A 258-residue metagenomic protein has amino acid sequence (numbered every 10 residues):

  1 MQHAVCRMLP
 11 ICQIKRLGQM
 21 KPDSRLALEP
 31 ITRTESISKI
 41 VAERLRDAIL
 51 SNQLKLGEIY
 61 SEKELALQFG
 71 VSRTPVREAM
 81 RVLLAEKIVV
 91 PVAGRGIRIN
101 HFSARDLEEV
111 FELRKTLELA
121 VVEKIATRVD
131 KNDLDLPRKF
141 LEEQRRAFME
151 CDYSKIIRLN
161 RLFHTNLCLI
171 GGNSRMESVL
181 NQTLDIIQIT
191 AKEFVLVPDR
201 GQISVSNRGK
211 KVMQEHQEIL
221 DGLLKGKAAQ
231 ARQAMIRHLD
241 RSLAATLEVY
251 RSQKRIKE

Functional and structural regions predicted by a protein language model:
M1-E123, T127, N132-D133, R175 (+3 more regions): Short linear motifs at protein or domain termini
Q2, L9, G18, R33 (+3 more regions): C-terminal all-alpha effector/ligand-binding and dimerization domain of prokaryotic HTH-type transcriptional repressors
S38, D130, Y153, V205 (+1 more regions): Flexible, glycine- and charge-enriched loops at secondary-structure boundaries
K39, K115, D135-R138, K210-Q214: Amphipathic alpha-helical repeat elements characteristic of tetratricopeptide repeat
R81, A126, C168-G172, L224 (+1 more regions): Amphipathic alpha-helical interaction elements
V110, K131-V195, E215-E218, Q230-R241: Conserved amphipathic alpha-helical segments that form helical-bundle/coiled-coil interaction surfaces
